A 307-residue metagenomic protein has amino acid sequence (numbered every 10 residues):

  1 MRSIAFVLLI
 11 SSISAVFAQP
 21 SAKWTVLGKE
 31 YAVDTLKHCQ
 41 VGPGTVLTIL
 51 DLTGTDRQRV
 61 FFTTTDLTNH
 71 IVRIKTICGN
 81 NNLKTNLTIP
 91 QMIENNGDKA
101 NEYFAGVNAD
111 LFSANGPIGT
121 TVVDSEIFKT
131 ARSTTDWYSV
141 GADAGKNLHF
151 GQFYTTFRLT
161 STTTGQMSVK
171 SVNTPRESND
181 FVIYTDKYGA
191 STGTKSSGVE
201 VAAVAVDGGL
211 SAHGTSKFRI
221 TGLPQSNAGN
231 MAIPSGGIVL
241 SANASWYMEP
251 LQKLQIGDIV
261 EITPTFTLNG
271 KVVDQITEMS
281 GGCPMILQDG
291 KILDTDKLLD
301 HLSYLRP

Functional and structural regions predicted by a protein language model:
M1-A22: Bacterial Sec-dependent N-terminal signal peptides
Q19-L240: Zymogen propeptides
A114-G119, F150-G151, T160, S245-M248 (+2 more regions): Extracytoplasmic/secreted cell-surface and envelope-processing proteins
I238-K253: Short alpha-helix capping/helix-loop boundary micro-motifs
L254-I262: Loop/turn positions that initiate beta-strands
T265-E278: Short, Lys/Arg- and Gly-enriched loop/turn segments at beta-strand edges
I276-H301: Short peripheral tails and domain-boundary helices/loops at the edges of structured domains
